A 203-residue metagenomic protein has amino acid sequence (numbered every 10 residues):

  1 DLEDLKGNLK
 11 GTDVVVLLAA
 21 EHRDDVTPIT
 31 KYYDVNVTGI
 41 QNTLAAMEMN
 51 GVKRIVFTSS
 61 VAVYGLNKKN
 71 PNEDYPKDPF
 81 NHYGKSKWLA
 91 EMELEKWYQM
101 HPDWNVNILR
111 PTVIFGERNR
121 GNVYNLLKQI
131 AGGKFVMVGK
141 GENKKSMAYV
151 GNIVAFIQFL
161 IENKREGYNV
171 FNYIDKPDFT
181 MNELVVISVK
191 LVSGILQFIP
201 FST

Functional and structural regions predicted by a protein language model:
D1-T38, N42, A46, Y64: NAD(P)H-binding glycine-rich loop region in Rossmannoid oxidoreductase-like domains and their noncatalytic homologs
Y33-I40, M47, V56-S59, S86-K87 (+1 more regions): Short alpha-helix in the Rossmann-fold core of NAD(P)-dependent oxidoreductases
N42-H82, M100: Conserved Rossmann-fold NAD(P)-dependent oxidoreductase catalytic core, especially the SDR/UDP-sugar
Y64-G65, W104-N125: Flexible, glycine-rich beta-alpha linker
D78-N107: Active-site Tyr-X1-5-Lys
N119-N125, G139-E162, Y168-N172, E183: Substrate-positioning beta->alpha
N163-T203: Mid/C-terminal beta-alpha module of Rossmann-like enzyme folds, strongest in SDR-family dehydrogenases/epimerases
